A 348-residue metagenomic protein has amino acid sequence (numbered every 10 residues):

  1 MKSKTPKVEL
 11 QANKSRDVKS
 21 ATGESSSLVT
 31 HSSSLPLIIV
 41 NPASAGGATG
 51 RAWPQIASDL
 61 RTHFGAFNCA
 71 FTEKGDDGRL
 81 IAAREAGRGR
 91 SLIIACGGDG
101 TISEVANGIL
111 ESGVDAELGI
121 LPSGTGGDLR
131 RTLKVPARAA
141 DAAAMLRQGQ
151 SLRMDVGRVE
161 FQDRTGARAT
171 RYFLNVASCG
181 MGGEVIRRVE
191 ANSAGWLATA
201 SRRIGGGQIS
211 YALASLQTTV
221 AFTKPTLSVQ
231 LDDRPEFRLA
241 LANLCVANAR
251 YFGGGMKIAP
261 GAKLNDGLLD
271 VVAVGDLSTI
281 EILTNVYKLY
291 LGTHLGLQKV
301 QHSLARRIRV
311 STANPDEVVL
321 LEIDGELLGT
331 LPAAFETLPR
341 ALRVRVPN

Functional and structural regions predicted by a protein language model:
M1-C96, S103, G108, A140: ATP/NTP phosphate-donor binding region
K2, L231-R234, R238, K257-A259 (+1 more regions): ATP/nucleoside-binding phosphotransfer catalytic cores, i.e., glycine-rich phosphate-binding loops
L37, H63, T72, E111-A242: Catalytic core of DAGKc-family lipid kinases
A45-T49, G253, V344: Short N-terminal binding/cap micro-motifs at the start of the first secondary-structure element
G50-A52, A106-I109, R131-L133, R187 (+1 more regions): Short amphipathic alpha-helical segments
W53-I56, R84-A86, L110-E111, E190-S193 (+3 more regions): Short, solvent-exposed amphipathic alpha-helical segments in soluble enzyme and RNA/protein-processing domains
S178, G182, C245-A259, L327: Glycine-rich phosphate/pyrophosphate-binding beta-alpha loops
